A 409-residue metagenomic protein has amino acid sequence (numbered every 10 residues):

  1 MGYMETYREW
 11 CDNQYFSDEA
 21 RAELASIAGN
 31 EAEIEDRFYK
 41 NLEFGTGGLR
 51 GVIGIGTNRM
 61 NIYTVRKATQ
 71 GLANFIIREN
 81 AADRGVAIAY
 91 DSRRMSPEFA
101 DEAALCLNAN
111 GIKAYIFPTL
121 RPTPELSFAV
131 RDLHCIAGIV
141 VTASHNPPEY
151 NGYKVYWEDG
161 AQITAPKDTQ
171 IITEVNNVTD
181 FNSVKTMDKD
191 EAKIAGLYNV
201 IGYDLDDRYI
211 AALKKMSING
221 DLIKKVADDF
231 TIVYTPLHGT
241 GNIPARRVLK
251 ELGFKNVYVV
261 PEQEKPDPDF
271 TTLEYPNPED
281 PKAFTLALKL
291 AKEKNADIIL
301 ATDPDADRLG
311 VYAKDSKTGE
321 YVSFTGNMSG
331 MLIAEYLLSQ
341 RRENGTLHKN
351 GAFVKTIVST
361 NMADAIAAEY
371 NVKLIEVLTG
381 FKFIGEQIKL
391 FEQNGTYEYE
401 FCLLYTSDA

Functional and structural regions predicted by a protein language model:
Y7-A103, G202-D229, T240: An N-terminal, well-structured beta->alpha segment
E33-F38, L42, N151-A283, A291: Gly/Ser/Thr-enriched, mixed-charge loops and adjacent short helices that form phosphate/oxyanion-binding elements
A87-Y150, K255-G310: N-terminal small/polar loop signature for handling phosphorylated ligands or for N-terminal nucleophile
P97-E102, S127-R131, E149-V155, I243-V248 (+5 more regions): Short acidic, glycine/serine/threonine-rich loops at helix termini
E102-A109, L133, K154-Q162, R247-K255 (+1 more regions): A glycine- and small-aliphatic-rich helix-loop capping segment at beta-alpha/alpha-beta transitions that lines
A103, C135, G241-A245, A283-L288 (+6 more regions): Extended, hydrophobic alpha-helical segments in both membrane/secreted and soluble proteins
P118, T179-I201, D315-L403: Proline/glycine-rich low-complexity loops and linkers
Y405-A409: Conserved small/polar residues in nucleotide/adenosyl-binding loops
